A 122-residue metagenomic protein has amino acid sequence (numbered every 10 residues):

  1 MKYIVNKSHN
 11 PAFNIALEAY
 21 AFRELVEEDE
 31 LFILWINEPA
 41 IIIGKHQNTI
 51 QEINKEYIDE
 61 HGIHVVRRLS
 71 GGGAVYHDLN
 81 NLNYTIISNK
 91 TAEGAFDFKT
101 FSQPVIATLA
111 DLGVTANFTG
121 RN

Functional and structural regions predicted by a protein language model:
M1-E52: Active-site loop/lid in soluble adenylation, ligation, and acyl-transfer enzymes
V5, L34, V65-R67, A116-G120: General beta-strand structural signal in soluble alpha/beta enzymes
A12, A16, E60, F96 (+1 more regions): Conserved active-site and cofactor/substrate-binding residues in soluble primary-metabolism enzymes
D29-L31, E38-A40, K55, G62-H64 (+1 more regions): A common structural microfeature
E52-A74: Active-site cofactor/substrate anionic-group-binding motifs, chiefly glycine- and Lys/Arg-rich phosphate-binding loops
L69-N89: Residues forming anionic-ligand binding surfaces in small-molecule and nucleic-acid pockets of primarily soluble enzymes
N83-N122: Catalytic beta-strand/loop module used to bind and position nucleotide/cofactor moieties in cofactor-attachment
